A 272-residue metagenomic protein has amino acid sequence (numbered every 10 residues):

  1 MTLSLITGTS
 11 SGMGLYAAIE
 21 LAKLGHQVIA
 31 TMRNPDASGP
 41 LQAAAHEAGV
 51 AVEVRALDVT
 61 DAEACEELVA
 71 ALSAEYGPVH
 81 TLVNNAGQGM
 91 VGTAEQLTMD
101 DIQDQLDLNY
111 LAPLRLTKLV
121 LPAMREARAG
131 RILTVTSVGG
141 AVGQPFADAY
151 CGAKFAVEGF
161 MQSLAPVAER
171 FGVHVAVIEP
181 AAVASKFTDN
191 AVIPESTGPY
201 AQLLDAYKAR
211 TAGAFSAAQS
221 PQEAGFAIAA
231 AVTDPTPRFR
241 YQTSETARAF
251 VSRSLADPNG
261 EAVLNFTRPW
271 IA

Functional and structural regions predicted by a protein language model:
S10-G12: Conserved glycine-rich cofactor-binding loop
V50-A51, A71-N84, M90: A glycine-rich helix->loop->beta "capping" turn within Rossmann-like NAD(P)(H)-dependent oxidoreductase domains
A56-E67, M99: The beta1-alpha1 cofactor-binding region of Rossmann-like NAD(H)/NADP(H)-dependent oxidoreductases
T93-A94, T98-Q103: Substrate-binding pocket helix/loop in short-chain dehydrogenase/reductase
T117, A153: Active-site helix of classical SDR
S137: Residue(s) in the substrate-gating loop at a strand-loop-helix junction that position the organic substrate next
V167-R238: SDR active-site lid
